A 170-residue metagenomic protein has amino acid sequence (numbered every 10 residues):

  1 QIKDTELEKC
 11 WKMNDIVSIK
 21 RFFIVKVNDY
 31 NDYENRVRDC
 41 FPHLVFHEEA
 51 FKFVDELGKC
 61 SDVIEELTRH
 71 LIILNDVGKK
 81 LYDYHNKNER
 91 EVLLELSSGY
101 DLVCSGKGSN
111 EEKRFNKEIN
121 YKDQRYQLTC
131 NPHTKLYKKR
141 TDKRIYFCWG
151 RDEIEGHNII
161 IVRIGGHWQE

Functional and structural regions predicted by a protein language model:
Q1-D142, G150-E170: Basic, Lys/Arg-enriched alpha-helical interface segments
